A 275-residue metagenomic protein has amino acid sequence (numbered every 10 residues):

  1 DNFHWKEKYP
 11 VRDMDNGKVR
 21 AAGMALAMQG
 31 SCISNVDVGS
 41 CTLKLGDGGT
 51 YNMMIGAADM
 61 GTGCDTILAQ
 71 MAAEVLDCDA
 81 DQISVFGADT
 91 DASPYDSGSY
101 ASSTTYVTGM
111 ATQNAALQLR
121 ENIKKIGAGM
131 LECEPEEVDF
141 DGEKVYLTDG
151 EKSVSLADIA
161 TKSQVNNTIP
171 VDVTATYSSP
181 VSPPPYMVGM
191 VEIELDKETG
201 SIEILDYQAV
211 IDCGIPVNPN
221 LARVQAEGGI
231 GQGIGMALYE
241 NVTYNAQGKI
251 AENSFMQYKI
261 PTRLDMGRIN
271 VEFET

Functional and structural regions predicted by a protein language model:
D1-A25, Q70-T275: C-terminal catalytic domains of large/alpha subunits in multi-subunit enzymes
A22-D47, I55-A57, T62: Conserved beta-alpha junction segments in alpha/beta enzyme cores
G30-C32, G49, D59, E151 (+2 more regions): Residues that cap or initiate secondary-structure elements
D47-G48, G142: Residue-level signal for tight coil/turn positions that link beta-strands
G48-T50, D265: Loop/turn elements at helix/coil->beta-strand transitions in domains of secreted/extracellular proteins
T50-I55, I204-D206: Short, aliphatic-rich beta-strand segments
D65-T66: Conserved strand-to-helix beginnings and helix N-cap segments that scaffold or border functional pockets
